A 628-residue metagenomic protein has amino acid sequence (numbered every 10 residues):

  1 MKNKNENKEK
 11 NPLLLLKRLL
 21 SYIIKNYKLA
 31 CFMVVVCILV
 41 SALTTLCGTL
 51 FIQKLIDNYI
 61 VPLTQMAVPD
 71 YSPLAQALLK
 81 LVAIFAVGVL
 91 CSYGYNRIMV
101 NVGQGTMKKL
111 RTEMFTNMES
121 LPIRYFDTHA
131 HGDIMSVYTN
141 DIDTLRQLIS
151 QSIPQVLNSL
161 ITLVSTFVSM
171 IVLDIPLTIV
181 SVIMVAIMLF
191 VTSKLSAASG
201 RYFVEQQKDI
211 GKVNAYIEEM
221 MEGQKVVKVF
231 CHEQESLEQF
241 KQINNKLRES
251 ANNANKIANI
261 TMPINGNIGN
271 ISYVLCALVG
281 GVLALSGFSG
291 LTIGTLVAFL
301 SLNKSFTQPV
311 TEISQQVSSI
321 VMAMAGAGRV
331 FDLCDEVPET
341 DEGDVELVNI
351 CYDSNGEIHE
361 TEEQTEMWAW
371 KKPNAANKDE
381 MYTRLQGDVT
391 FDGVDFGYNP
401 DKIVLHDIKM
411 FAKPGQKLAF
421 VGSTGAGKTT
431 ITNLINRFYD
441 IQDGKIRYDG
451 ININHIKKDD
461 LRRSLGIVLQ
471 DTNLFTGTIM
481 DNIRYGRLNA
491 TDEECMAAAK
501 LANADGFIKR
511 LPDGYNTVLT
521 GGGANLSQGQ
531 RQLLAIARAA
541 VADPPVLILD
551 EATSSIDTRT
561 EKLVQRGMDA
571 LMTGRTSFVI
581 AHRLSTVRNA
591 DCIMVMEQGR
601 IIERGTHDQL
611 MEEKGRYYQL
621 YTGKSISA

Functional and structural regions predicted by a protein language model:
M1-T45, I60-L79, Y95-M99, G103 (+9 more regions): Membrane-integrated ABC transporters
E6-P12, V36, T44-I60, I84-H131 (+11 more regions): Juxtamembrane helix-loop junctions of ABC transporter transmembrane domains
K25-K28, I123-R124, I142-I149, I153 (+6 more regions): An intracellular "coupling" helix at the cytosolic face of ABC transporter transmembrane type-1 domains
N26, A30-V40, I84, L90 (+3 more regions): Transmembrane helices of ABC transporter permease
L29-K54, A77, L81, Y95-V100 (+5 more regions): Alpha-helical segments in transporter systems
P62, S169-I183, N253, I257-G328 (+2 more regions): Helix-loop-helix
A67-V68, I350-A628: ABC-type nucleotide-binding domain
